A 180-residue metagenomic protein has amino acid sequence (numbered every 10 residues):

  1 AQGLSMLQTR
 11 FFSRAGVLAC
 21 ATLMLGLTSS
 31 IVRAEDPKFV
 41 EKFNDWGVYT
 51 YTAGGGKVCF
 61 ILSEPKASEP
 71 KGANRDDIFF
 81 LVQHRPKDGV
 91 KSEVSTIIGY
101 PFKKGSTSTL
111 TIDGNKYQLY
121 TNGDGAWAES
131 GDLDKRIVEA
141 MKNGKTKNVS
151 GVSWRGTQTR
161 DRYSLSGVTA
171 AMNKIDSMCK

Functional and structural regions predicted by a protein language model:
A1-F12: N-terminal secretory signal peptides that target proteins for export/translocation
Q8, G26-L27, V32-E35: Amphipathic/hydrophobic helical signal segments and adjacent flexible N-terminal regions that mediate secretion
G16-T28: Bacterial N-terminal signal peptides
A34-K180: A generic "folded-domain core" signal
